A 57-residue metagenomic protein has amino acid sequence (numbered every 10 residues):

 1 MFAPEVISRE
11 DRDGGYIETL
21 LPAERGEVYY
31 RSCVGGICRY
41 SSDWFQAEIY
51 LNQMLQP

Functional and structural regions predicted by a protein language model:
M1-Y29: Short N-terminal "domain-start" leader segments that mark the transition from disordered tails or signal peptides into
Y29-P57: A short, charged, amphipathic alpha-helix used as a generic interaction element across diverse proteins
